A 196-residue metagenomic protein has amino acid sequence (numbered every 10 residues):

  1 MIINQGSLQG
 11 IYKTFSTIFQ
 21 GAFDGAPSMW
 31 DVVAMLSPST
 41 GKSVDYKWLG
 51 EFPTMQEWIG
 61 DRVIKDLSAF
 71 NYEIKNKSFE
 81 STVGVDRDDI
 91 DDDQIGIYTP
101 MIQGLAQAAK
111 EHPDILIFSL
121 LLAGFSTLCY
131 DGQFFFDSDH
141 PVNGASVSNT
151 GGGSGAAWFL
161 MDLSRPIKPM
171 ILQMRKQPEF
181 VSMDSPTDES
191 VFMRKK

Functional and structural regions predicted by a protein language model:
M1-A26: N-terminal alpha-helical "arm" segments
I2, S138-K196: Sequence/fold signature of self-assembling virion shell proteins
Q20, W30, F52, R87 (+3 more regions): Generic secondary-structure boundary/loop-capping signal
G21-K77: Assembly/oligomerization interface modules of large self-assembling protein complexes
P27-L36, F118, F125-T127, E189-K196: Short glycine-rich, low-complexity/disordered patches
E57-A108: Long, hydrophobic/aromatic-enriched structural stretches that serve as scaffold segments
I74-S78, L128, G152-G153, S190-F192: A generic structural signal for short, non-catalytic loop/turn and secondary-structure boundary residues
D93-G96, P100, Q107-R165: Alpha-helical scaffold segments that mediate packing/assembly in large oligomeric complexes
